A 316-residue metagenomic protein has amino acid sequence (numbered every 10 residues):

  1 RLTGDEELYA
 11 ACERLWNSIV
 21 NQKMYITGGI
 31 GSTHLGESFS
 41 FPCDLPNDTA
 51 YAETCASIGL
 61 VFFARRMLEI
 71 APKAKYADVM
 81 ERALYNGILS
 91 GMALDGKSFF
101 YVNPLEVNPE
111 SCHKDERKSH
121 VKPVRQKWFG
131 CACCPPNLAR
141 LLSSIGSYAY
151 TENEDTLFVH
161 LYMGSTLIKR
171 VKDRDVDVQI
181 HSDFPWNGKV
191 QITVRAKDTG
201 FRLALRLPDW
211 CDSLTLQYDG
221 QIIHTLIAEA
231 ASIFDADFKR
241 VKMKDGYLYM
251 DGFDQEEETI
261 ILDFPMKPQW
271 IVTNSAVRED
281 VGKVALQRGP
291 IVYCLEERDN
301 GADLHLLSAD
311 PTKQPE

Functional and structural regions predicted by a protein language model:
R1-E316: Glycan-recognition and catalytic cores of secretory/periplasmic carbohydrate-active enzymes
